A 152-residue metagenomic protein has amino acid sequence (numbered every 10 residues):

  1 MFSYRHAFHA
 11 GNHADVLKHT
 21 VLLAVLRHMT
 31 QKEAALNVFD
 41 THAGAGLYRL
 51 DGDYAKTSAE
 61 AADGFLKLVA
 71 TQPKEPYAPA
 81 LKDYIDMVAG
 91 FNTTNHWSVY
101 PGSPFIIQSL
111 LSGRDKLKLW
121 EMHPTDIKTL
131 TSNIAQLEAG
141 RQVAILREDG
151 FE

Functional and structural regions predicted by a protein language model:
M1-E33, R49-D63: Class I SAM-dependent methyltransferase Rossmann-like catalytic core, especially the SAM/SAH-binding loop
L36, A45-E152: Class I S-adenosyl-L-methionine-dependent methyltransferase module
F39-T41: Conserved beta-strand/loop positions that form the S-adenosyl-L-methionine
